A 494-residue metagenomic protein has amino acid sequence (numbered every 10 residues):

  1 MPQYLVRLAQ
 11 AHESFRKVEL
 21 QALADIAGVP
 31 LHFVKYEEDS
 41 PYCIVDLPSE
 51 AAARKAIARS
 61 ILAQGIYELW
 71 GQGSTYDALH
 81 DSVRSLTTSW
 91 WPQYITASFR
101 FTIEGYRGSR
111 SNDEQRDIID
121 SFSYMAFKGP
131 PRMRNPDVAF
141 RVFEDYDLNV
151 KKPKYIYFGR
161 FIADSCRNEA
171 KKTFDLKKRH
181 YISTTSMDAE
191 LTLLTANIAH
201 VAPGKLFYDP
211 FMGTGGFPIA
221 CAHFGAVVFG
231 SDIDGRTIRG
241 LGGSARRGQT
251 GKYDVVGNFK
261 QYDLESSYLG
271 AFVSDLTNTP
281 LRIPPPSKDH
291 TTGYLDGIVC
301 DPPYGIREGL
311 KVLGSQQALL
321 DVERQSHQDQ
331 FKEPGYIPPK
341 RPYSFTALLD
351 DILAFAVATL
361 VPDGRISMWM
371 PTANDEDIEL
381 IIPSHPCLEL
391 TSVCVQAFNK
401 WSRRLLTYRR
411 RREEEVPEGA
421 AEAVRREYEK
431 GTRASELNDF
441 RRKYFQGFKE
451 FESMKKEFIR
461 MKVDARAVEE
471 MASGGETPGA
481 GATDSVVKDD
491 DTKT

Functional and structural regions predicted by a protein language model:
M1-R54, I61, R107, M133-D137 (+1 more regions): Class I S-adenosyl-L-methionine-dependent methyltransferase catalytic core
Q10-S14, G73-H80, G108-R116: Generic detection of long, well-ordered alpha-helical segments
A22, D81, S85, D117-M125 (+2 more regions): Charged/polar, solvent-exposed surface patches and flexible loops
P30, S74-A78, S82-W90, S111 (+2 more regions): Short, solvent-exposed coil/turn linker segments
E38-Q93: Conserved AdoMet
L86-N149, I156: A short N-terminal interaction module
